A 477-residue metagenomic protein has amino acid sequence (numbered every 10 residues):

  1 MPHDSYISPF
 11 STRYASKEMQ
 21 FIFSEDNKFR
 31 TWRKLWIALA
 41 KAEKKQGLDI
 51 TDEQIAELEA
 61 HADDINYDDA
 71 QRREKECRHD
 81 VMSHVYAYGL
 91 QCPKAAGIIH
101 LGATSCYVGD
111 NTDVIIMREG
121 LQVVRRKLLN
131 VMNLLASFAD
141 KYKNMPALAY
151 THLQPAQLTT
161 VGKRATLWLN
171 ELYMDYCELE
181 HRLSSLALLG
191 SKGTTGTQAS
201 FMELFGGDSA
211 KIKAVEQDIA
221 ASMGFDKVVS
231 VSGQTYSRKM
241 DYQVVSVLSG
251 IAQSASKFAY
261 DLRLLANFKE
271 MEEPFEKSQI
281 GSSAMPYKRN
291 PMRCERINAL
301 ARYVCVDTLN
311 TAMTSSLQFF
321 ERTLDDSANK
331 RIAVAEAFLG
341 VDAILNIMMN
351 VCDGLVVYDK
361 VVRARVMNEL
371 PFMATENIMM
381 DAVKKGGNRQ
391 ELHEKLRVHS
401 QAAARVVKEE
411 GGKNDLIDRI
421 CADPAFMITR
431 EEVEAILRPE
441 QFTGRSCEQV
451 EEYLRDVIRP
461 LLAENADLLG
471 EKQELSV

Functional and structural regions predicted by a protein language model:
M1-A199, G207-D218, G281-S282, M292 (+5 more regions): A helix-coil-helix interface module used to build multimeric assemblies and to scaffold catalytic/cofactor sites
Q20-S24, D69-Q71, Q279-A299, E321-E336 (+4 more regions): Short beta-alpha connecting loops at secondary-structure transitions that line or flank enzyme active sites
A40-A42, M117-L128, L248-K257, L262 (+1 more regions): Alpha-helical support elements that line or immediately flank enzyme active sites and cofactor-binding pockets
D140-G162, E272-K288, E321-A328, D353-M373: Glycine-rich cofactor-pocket loops
S209-Q234: Active-site-adjacent "gating/activation" loops or surface patches in catalytic cores
T235-E270, Q279-G340: A conserved active-site cap/scaffold subdomain adjacent to cofactor or substrate pockets
E272, K395-A402: Active/binding-pocket-proximal capping segment
Y303-R389, K395: Long, amphipathic alpha-helical stalk/connector segments used for oligomerization, subunit docking, or mechanical
